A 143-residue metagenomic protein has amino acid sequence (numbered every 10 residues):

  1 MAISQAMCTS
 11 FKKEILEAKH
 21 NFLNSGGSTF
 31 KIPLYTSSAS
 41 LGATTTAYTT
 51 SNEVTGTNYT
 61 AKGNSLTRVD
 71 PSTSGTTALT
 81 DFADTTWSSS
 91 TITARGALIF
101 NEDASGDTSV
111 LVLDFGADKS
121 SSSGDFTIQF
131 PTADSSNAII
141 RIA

Functional and structural regions predicted by a protein language model:
M1-R95, E102-A143: Small cysteine-rich, disulfide-bonded extracellular modules of the LU/uPAR three-finger superfamily and closely related
